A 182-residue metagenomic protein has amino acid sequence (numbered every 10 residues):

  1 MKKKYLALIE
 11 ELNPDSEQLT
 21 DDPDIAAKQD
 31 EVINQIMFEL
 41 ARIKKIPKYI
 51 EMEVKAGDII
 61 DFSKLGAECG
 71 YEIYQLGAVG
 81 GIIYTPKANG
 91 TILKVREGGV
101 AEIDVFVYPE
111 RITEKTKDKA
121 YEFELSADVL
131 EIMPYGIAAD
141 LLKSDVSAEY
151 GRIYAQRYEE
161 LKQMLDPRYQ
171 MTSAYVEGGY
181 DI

Functional and structural regions predicted by a protein language model:
M1-I182: Glycine-enriched, solvent-exposed interface loops adjoining structured elements
